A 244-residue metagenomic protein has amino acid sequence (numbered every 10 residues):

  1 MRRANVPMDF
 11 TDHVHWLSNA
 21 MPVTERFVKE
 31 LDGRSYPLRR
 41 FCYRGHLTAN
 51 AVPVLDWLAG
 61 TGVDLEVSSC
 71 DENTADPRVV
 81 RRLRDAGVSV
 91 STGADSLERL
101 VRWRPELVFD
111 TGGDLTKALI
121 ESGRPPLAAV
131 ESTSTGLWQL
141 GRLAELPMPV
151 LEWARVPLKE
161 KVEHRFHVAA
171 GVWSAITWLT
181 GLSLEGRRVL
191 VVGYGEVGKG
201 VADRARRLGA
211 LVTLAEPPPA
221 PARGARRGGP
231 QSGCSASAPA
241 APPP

Functional and structural regions predicted by a protein language model:
M1-E30, Y36, V67-A75, V80-R187: Glycine/serine-rich phosphate-binding loop and adjoining beta1-alpha1 elements at the start of nucleotide-handling
D12, V54-D56, T61-G62, A236: Ligand-binding pocket scaffold of soluble enzyme catalytic domains
P37-A51, W173-I176, T180-R206: Glycine-rich adenosine-cofactor-binding loop
R40, L107, R188, P243-P244: Structural motif
Y43-H46, V54-G60, V67-D71: An N-terminal, globular interaction/scaffold subdomain
L55, V80, L97, V201-A202 (+1 more regions): Generic hydrophobic/aromatic pocket-lining and core-packing "Φ" positions
L65-V79, V192, R206-G228: NAD(P)-binding Rossmann-fold cofactor-contacting core
T92-L100, P219-P242: Short acidic low-complexity segments
